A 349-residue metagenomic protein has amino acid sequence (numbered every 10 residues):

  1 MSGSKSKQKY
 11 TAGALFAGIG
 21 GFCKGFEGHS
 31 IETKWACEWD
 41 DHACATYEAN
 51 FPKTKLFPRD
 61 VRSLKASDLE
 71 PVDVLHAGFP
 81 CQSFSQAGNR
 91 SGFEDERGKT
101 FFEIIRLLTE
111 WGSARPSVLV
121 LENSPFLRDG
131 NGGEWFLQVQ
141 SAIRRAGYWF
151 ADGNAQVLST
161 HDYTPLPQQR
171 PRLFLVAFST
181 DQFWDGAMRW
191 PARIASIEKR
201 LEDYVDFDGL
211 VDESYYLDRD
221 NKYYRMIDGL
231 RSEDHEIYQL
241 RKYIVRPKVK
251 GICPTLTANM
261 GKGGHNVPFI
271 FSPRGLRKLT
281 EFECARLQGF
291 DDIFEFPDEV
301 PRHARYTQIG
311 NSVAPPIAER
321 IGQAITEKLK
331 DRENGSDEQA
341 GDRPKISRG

Functional and structural regions predicted by a protein language model:
L15-I19, I309: Class I SAM-dependent methyltransferase "Motif I" SAM/SAH-binding loop
I19-H29: Conserved SAM-binding loop of SAM-dependent methyltransferases across substrates and taxa, primarily the Class I
T33-K34: Short beta-strand element of Class I
D40-D41: Conserved SAM/SAH-binding beta-strand->alpha-helix loop
Y47: Conserved SAM-binding loop
K53-D60: Conserved SAM-binding strand-loop segment of SAM-dependent methyltransferases
L64-V74, F84-T255: Class I S-adenosyl-L-methionine
N221-G349: C-terminal target-recognition/interaction regions appended to catalytic cores
